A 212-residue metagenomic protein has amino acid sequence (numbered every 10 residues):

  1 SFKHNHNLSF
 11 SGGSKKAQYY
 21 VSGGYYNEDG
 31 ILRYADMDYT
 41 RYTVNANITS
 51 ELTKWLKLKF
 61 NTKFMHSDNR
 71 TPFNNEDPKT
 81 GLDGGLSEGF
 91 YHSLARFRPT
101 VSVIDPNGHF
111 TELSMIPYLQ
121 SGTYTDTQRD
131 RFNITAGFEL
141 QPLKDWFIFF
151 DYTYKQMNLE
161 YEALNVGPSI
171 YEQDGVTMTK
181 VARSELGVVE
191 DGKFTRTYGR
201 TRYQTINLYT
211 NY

Functional and structural regions predicted by a protein language model:
S1, I31-T40, N45-N133, F149-D151 (+1 more regions): Surface-exposed loop/interface segments of Gram-negative outer-membrane beta-barrel transport/assembly proteins
S1-D36, N74-N75, Q141, Y154: Residues embedded in well-ordered regular secondary structure
G13-K16, S50-K54, L140-W146: Outer-membrane beta-barrel strand-turn architecture
G23-Y25, W55-L56, N61, F138: Generic alpha-helical hydrophobic packing signal
